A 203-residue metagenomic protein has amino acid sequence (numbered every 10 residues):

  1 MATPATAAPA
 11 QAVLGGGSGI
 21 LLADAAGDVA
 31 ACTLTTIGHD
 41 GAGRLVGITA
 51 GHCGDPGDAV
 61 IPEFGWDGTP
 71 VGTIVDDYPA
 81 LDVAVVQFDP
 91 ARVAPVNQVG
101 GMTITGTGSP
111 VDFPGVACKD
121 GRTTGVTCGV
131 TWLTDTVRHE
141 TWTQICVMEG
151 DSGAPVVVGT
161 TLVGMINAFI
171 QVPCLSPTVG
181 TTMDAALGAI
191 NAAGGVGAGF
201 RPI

Functional and structural regions predicted by a protein language model:
M1-A8: Secretory targeting and sorting signals
A8-A26: Short N-terminal segments immediately surrounding and downstream of signal-peptide cleavage
A26-D135, V157-G159: Serine endopeptidase catalytic core focused on the charge-relay Asp
A50-G54, C146-E149, N167-Q171: Short, solvent-exposed aromatic-acidic interface loops
P56-I61, S152-V156, P173-T181: A short, polar/proline- and glycine-enriched secondary-structure boundary/capping micro-motif
D82-V85, R138-C146: Short, solvent-exposed secondary-structure boundary/capping segments
F88-G101, I170-I203: C-terminal cap/linker of serine protease catalytic domains
C146-I166: Catalytic nucleophile loop of clan PA
